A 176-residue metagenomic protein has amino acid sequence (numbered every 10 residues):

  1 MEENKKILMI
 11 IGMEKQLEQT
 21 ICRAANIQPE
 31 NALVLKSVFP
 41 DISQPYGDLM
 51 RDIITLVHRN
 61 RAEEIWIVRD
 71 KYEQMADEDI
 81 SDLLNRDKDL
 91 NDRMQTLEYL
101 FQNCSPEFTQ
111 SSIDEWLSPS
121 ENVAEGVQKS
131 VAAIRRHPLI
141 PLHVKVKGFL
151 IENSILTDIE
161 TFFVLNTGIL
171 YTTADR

Functional and structural regions predicted by a protein language model:
M1-K5, E14, P40-P45, N60 (+1 more regions): Divalent-metal-activated hydrolytic enzyme cores
M1-M50: Short, conserved "active-site rim" segments that organize catalytic pockets and cofactor/ligand binding
I10-G12, K36, I67-D70, K147-E152: Short beta-strand segments
I21, K71, L97-F101: Generic hydrophobic, helix-prone segments enriched in Leu/Val/Ile
M50-V57: Short secondary-structure capping micro-motifs at structural edges
H58-E78: Ordered, amphipathic secondary-structure segments that act as subunit-interaction surfaces in large macromolecular
